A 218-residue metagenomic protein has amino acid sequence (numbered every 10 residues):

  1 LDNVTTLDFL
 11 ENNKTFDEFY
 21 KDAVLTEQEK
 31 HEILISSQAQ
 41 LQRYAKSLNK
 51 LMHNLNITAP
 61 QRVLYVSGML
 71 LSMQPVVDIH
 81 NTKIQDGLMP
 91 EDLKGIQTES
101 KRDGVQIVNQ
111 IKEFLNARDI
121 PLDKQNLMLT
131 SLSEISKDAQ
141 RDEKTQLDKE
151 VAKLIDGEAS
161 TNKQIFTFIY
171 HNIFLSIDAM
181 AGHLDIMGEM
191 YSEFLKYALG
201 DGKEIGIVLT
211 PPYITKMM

Functional and structural regions predicted by a protein language model:
L1-V63, K163-D185: Short, basic/polar, glycine-containing "phosphate-handling" surface segments that engage DNA
Q42-K46, G68, S192: Generic structural signal for well-ordered, non-membrane alpha-helices
M52, F194, A198-G202, M218: Structural motif corresponding to the C-terminal cap of alpha-helices
I57-V77: P-loop NTPase catalytic cores that bind/hydrolyze ATP
L71, D78-A198: Long recognition/docking surfaces used for binding and targeting
D201-L209: Class I SAM-dependent methyltransferase Rossmann-like catalytic core, especially the SAM/SAH-binding loop
T210-M218: Conserved alpha-helix/loop element of class I SAM-dependent methyltransferases that forms part of the SAM/SAH-binding
